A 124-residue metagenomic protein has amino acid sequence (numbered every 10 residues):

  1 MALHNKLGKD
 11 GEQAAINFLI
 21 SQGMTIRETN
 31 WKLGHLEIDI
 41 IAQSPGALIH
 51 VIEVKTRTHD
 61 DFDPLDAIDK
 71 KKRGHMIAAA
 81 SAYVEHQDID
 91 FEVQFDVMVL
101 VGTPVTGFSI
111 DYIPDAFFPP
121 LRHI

Functional and structural regions predicted by a protein language model:
M1-N30: Acidic-basic catalytic patches of nuclease active cores, encompassing PD-(D/E)XK and other metal-cofactor nuclease
L19, I38-A42, A47-D60, M76: Conserved catalytic cores of phosphodiester-cleaving nucleases, focusing on short active-site segments
E28-K32, M98-V101: Short, solvent-exposed loop/turn elements at beta->coil junctions and helix N-caps that rim active or binding pockets
L33-E37, T106: Short acidic/glycine-enriched loop/turn segments that link adjacent beta-strands
H35, I49-V51, E92, I110: Structural motif
S44, L65, L121-I124: Positively charged, solvent-exposed patches that mediate nucleic-acid binding
R57-A82: Mg2+/Mn2+-dependent nuclease catalytic core
H86-I124: Domain-level recognition of nuclease-like catalytic cores that cleave nucleotide substrates
